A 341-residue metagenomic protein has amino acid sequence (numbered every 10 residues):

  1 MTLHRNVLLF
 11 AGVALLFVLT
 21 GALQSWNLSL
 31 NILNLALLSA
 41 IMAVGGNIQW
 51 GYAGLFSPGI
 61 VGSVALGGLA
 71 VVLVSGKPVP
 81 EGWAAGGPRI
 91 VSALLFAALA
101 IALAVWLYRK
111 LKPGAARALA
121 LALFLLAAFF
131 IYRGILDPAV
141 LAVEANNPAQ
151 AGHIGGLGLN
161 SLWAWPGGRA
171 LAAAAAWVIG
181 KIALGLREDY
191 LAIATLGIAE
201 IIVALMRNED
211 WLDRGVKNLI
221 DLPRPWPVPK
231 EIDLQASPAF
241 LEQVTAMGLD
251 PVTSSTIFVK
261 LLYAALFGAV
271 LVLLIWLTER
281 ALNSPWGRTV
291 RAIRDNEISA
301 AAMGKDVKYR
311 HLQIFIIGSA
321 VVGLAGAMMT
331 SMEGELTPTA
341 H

Functional and structural regions predicted by a protein language model:
M1-H341: Transmembrane alpha-helices and adjacent helix-loop boundaries
